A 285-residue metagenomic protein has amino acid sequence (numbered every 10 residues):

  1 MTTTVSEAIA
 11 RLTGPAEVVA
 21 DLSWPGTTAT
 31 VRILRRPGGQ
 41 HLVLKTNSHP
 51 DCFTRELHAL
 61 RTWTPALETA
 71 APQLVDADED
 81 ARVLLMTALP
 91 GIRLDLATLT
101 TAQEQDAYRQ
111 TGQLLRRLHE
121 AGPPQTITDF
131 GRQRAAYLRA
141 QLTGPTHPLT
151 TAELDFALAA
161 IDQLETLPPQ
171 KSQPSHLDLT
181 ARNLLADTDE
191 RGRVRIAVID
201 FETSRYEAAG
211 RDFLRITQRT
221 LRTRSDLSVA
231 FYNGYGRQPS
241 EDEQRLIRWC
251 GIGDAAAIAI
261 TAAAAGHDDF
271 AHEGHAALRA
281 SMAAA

Functional and structural regions predicted by a protein language model:
M1-V19: Juxta-kinase regulatory segment immediately upstream of eukaryotic protein kinase catalytic domains
D21-D129: ATP-binding pocket architecture of kinase catalytic cores
T30-R35, D162-R211: Active-site acidic catalytic loop and adjacent metal/ATP-binding pocket of ATP-dependent phosphoryl transfer enzymes
P37-G39, E79-A81, D189-G192, I252-A255: Short strand-connecting beta-turns/loops that link adjacent beta-strands
T64-L67, R93, L115-P124, L164-P168 (+4 more regions): A general structural signal marking secondary-structure boundaries and capping sites
P72-A77, L96-D155, A159, T166-S172 (+1 more regions): A cross-family kinase active-site recognition segment
L85-T101, E120, R139-G144, G253-D269: A glycine-centered beta->alpha junction motif in the catalytic cores of kinase/phosphotransferase enzymes
Y206, L214-A285: Helix-rich C-terminal or lid/interface subdomains of diverse kinases
